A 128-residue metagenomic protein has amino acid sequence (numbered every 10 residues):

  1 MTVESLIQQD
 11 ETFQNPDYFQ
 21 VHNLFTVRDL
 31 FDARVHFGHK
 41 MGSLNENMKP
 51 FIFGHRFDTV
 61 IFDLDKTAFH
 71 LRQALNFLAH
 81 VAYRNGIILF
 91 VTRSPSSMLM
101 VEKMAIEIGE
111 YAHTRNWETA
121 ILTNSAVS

Functional and structural regions predicted by a protein language model:
M1-S128: Acidic-enriched and Gly/Ser
